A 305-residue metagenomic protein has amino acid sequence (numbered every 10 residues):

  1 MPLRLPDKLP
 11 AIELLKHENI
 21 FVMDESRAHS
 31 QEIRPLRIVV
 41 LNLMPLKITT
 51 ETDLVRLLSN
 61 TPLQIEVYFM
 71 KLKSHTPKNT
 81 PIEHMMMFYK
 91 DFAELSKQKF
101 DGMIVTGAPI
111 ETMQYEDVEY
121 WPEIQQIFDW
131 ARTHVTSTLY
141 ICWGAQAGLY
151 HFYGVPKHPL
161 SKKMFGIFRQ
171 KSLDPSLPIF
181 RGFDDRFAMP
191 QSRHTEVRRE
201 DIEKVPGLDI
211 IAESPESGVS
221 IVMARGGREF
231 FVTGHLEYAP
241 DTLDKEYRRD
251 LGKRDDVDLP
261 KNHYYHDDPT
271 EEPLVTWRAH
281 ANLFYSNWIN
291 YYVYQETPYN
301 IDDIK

Functional and structural regions predicted by a protein language model:
M1-S74, Y89, A93-L95, K99 (+3 more regions): Amide-donor transfer/coupling interface in amidating biosynthetic enzymes
K73-M86: N-terminal beta-loop-helix "entrance" segment that forms/cooperates in small-molecule cofactor or anionic ligand
G102: Short, Asp-centered acidic motifs that coordinate Mg2+ and/or phosphate in catalytic or ligand-binding sites
V105-D174: Cysteine-nucleophile active-site neighborhood
